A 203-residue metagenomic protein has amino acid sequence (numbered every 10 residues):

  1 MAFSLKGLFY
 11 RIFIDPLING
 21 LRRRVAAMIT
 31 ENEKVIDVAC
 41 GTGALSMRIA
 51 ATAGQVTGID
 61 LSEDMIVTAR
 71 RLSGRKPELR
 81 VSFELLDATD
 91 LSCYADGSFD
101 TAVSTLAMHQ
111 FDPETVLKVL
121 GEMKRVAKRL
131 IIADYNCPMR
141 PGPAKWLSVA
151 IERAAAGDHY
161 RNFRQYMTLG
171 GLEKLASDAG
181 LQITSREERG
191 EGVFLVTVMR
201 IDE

Functional and structural regions predicted by a protein language model:
M1-T30: Conserved class I S-adenosyl-L-methionine
E33-G41: Conserved class I S-adenosyl-L-methionine
T42-D90: Class I SAM-dependent methyltransferase SAM/SAH-binding core
L45, A133-A179, R186: C-terminal alpha-helical "lid/dimerization" subdomain adjacent to the S-adenosyl-L-methionine
D90-D96: Short conserved loop adjoining the S-adenosyl-L-methionine
V103: A conserved beta-strand element that flanks and buttresses the S-adenosyl-L-methionine
F111-E122: A short, conserved alpha-helix within the catalytic core of class I
E187-E203: Core SAM-dependent methyltransferase catalytic element
